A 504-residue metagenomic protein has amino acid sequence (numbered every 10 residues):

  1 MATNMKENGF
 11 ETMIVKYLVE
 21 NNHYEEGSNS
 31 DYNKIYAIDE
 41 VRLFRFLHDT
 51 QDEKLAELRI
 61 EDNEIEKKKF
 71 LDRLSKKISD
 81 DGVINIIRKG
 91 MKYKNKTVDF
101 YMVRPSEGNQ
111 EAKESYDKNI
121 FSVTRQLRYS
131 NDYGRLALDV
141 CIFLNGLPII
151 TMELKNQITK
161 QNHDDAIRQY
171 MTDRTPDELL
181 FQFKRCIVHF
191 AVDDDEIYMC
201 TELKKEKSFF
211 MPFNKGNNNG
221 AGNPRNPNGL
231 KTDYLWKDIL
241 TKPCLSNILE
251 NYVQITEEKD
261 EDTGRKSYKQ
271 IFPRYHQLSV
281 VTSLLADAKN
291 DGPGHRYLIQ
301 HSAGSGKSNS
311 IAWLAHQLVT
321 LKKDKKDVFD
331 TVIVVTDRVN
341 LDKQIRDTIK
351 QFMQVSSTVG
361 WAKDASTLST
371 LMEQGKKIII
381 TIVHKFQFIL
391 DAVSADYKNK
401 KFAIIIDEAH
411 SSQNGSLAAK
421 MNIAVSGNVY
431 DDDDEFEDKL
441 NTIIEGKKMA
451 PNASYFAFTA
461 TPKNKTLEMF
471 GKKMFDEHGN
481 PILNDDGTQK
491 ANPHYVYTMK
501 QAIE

Functional and structural regions predicted by a protein language model:
A2-T331, N340-S356, H384, S394-A395 (+3 more regions): ATP-dependent helicase/translocase motor core
T159-H163, F209-M211, Q387-E504: Signature of the SF2 helicase/ATPase Hel1-core->accessory helical subdomain module
A191, I379-I382, A453-T459: Structural recognition of the conserved hydrophobic beta-strand(s) that form the central parallel beta-sheet of P-loop
V192-D194, T336-R338, F458-A460: Cofactor-binding loop segments of dinucleotide-utilizing enzymes, especially the Rossmann-like FAD- and NAD(P)+-binding
V334, I379-T381, I404: Hydrophobic positions in the central parallel beta-sheet of the AAA+
T336-V339, V359-S369, V383-F388: Conserved helicase motor
A365-I379, A395-D396: Conserved motor-coupling elements within RecA-like helicase/translocase cores
K376-A392: Conserved helicase/translocase P-loop NTPase motor core
